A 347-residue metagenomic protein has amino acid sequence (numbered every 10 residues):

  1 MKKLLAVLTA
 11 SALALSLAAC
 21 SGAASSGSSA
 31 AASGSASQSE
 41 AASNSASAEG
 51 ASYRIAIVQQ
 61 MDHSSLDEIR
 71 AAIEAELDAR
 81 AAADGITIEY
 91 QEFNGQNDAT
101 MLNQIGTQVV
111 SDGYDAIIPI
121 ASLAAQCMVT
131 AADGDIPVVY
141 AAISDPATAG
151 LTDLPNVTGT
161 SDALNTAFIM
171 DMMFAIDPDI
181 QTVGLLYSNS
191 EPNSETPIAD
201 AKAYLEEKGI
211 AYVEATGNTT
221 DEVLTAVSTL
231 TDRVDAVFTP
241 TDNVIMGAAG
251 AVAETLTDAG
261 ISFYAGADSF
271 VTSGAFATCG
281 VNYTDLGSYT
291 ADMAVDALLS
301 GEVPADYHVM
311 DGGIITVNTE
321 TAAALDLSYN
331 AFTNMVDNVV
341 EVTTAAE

Functional and structural regions predicted by a protein language model:
A19-S39: Bacterial lipoprotein signal-peptidase II cleavage site
A48-A75, R80, Q91-T100, S190 (+2 more regions): Extracytoplasmic "Venus flytrap"
E49, P146-T152, T158-T182, V281-E302: Hydrophobic alpha-helical segments within soluble ligand-binding/sensing domains
I55, I73, D162-L205, D306-A323: An alpha-beta-alpha
A56-V58, V109-S122, V139, V183-L185 (+2 more regions): Periplasmic-binding protein-like
T87-S111, T216-L230: Structural motif
C127, A131-T166, A265-A277: Flexible loop/hinge segments that line or gate small-molecule binding clefts
D296-E347: Hinge/cleft segment of the Venus flytrap/periplasmic-binding protein
